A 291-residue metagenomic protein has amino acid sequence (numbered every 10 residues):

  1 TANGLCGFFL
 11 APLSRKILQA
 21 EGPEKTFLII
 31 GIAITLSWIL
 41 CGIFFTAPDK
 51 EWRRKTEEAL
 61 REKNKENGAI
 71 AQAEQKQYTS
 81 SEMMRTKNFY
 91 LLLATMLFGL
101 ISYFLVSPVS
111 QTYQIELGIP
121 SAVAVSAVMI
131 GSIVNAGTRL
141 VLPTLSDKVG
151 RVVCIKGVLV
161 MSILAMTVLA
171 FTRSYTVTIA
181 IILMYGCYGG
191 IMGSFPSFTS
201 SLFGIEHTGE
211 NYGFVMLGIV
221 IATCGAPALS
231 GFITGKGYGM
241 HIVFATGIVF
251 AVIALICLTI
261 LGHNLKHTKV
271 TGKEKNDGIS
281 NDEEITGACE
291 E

Functional and structural regions predicted by a protein language model:
N3-W52: Helix-loop-helix hairpin linking two adjacent transmembrane segments in secondary transporters
P12-E21, Q114-I115, L145-S146, L229-Y238: Interfacial helix-cap and linker-helix signal at transmembrane-aqueous boundaries of multi-pass secondary transporters
A33-G68, C257-G262: C-terminal membrane-cytosol helix-exit motif in multi-pass small-molecule transporters
S81-G137, L142, A226: Extracytoplasmic gate region of multi-pass secondary transporters
V153-T167: Structural signature of the two symmetry-related core transmembrane helices
F171-I179: Helix-loop junctions at membrane interfaces in 12-TM secondary transporters
G190-F203: Intracellular juxtamembrane helix-capping segments at the cytosolic ends of symmetry-related transmembrane helices
I205-G237: A late C-terminal transmembrane helix in Major Facilitator Superfamily
